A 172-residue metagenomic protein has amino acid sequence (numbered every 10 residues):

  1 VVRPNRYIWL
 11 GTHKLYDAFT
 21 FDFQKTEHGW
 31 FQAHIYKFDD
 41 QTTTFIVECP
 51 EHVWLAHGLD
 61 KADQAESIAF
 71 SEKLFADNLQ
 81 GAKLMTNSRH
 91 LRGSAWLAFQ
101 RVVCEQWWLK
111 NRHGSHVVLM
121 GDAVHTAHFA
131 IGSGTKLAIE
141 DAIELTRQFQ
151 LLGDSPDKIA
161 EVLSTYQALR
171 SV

Functional and structural regions predicted by a protein language model:
V1-F99, V103, W108: Conserved FAD-binding catalytic core of PHBH/FMO-like flavoproteins
A95-V172: Conserved mid-domain beta->alpha element of the FAD-binding
